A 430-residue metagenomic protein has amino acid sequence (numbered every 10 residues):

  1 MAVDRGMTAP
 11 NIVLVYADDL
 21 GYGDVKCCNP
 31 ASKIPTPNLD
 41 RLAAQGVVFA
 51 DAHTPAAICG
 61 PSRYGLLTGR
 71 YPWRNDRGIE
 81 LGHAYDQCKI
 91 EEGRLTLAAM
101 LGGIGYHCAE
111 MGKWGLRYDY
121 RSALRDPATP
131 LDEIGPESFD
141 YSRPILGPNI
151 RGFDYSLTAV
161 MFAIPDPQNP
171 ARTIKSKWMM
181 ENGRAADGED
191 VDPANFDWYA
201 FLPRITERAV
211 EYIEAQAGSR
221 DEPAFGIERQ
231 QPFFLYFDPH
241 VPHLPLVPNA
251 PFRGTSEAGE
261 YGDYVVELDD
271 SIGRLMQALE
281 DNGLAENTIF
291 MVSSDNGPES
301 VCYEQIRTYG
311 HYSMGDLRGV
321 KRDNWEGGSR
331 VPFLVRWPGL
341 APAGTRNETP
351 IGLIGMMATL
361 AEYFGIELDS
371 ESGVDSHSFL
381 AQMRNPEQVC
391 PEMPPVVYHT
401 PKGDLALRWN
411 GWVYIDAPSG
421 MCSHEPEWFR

Functional and structural regions predicted by a protein language model:
M1-F429: Formylglycine-dependent sulfatase
